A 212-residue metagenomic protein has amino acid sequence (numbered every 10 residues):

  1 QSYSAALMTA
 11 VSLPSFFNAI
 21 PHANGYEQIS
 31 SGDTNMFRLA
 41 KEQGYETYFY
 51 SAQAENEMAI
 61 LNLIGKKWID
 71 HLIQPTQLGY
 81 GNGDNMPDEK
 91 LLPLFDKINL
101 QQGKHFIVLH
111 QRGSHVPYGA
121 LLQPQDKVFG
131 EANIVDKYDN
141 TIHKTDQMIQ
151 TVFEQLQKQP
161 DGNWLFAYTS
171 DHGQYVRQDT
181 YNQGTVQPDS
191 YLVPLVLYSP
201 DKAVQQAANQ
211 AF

Functional and structural regions predicted by a protein language model:
Q1-D126: Active-site-proximal alpha/beta segments of enzymes that process anionic O-linked groups
S15-N18, V128-N133, D201-Q205: Short glycine/proline-rich turn/loop motifs
E27-T34, A132-K144, T185-Y191, A203-F212: A short beta-strand-to-alpha-helix junction
R38, E55, E154-P160, Q183-V186 (+1 more regions): Membrane-interface soluble catalytic domains
F49-S51, F106-G113, D139, T145 (+2 more regions): Short beta-strand segments
E89-L100, D126-F166, R177: A long, amphipathic alpha-helix that forms part of the scaffold/cap immediately adjacent to metal-dependent active
P124-V128, G184-V186: Flexible, surface-exposed loop regions and adjacent strand-edge segments of Gram-negative outer-membrane beta-barrel
D161-W164, Y168-V204: Histidine-centered active-site microenvironments of extracellular/periplasmic hydrolases and transferases
